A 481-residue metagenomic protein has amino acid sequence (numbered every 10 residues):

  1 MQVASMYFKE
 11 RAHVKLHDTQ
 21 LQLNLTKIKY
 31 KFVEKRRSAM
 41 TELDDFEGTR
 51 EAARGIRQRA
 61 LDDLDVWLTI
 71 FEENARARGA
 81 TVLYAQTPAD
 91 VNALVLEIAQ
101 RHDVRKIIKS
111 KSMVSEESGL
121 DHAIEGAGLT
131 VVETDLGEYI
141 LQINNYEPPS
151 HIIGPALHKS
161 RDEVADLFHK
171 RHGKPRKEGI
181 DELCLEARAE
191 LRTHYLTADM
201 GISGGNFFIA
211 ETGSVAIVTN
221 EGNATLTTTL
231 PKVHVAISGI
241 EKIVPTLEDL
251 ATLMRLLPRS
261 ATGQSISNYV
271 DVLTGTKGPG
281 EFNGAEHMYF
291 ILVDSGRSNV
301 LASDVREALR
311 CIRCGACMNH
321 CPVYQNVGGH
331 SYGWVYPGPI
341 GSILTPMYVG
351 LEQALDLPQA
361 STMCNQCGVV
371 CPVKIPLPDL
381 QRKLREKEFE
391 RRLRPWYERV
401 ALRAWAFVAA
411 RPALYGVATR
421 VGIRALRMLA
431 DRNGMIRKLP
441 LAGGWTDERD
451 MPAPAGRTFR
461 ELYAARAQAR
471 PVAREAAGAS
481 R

Functional and structural regions predicted by a protein language model:
M1-V305: The feature marks the mature, well-folded catalytic cores of soluble enzymes
A4-F32, E42, F46, A401-L402 (+1 more regions): Intrinsic disorder at enzyme termini
D90, S267-G280, R313, G328 (+3 more regions): A glycine-rich phosphate-binding loop feature that marks nucleotide/adenosyl-phosphate handling sites
G137, D181, S265-Y269, W396-V400 (+1 more regions): Short coil/turn segments at secondary-structure boundaries
H158, S214, E248, G275-G278 (+6 more regions): Short capping/connector residues at structural and topological boundaries
G280-A308, N319, V323-D431, I436-R437: Ferredoxin-type iron-sulfur electron-transfer modules in oxidoreductases and energy-metabolism complexes
